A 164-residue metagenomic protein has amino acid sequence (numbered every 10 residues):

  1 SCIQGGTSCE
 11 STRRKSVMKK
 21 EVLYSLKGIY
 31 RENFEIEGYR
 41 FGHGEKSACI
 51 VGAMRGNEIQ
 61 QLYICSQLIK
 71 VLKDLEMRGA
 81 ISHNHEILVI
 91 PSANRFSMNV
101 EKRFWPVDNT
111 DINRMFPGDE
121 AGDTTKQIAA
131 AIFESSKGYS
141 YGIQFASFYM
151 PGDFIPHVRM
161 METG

Functional and structural regions predicted by a protein language model:
C2, G6-G164: Structured catalytic-domain cores with a bias toward divalent-metal coordination
